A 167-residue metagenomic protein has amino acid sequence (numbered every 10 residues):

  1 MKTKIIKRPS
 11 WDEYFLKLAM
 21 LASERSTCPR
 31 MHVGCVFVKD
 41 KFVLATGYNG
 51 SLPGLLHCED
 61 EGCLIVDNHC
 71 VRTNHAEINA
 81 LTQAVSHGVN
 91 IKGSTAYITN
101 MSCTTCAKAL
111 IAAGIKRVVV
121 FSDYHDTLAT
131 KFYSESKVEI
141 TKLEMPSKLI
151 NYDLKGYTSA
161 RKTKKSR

Functional and structural regions predicted by a protein language model:
M1-R167: Zinc-dependent deaminase catalytic domain
